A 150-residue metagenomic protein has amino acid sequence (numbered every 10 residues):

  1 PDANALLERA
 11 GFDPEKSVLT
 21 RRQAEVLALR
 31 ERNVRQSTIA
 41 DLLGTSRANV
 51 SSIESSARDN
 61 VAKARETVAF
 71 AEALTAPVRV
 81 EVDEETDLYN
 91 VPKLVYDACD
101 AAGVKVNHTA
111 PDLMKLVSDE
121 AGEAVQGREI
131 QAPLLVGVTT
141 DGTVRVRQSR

Functional and structural regions predicted by a protein language model:
D2-K16: Short, Lys/Arg-enriched N-terminal segment that forms or immediately precedes the first helix of a structured domain
R22-R30: Short alpha-helical "packing" element that flanks the helix-turn-helix/winged-helix DNA-binding module
N33-R35: Residue-level signal for the short linker/turn that defines the boundary of a DNA-recognition helix
S37-T45, V50: Short alpha-helical "recognition helix" segments of helix-turn-helix
E54, V61: DNA major-groove recognition helix of helix-turn-helix
A62-P77: Short Lys/Arg-enriched helix C-cap and helix-to-coil transition segments that create basic nucleic-acid-contact patches
L74-V146: Helix-turn-helix/homeodomain-like alpha-helical modules used for DNA recognition and transcription-factor dimerization
